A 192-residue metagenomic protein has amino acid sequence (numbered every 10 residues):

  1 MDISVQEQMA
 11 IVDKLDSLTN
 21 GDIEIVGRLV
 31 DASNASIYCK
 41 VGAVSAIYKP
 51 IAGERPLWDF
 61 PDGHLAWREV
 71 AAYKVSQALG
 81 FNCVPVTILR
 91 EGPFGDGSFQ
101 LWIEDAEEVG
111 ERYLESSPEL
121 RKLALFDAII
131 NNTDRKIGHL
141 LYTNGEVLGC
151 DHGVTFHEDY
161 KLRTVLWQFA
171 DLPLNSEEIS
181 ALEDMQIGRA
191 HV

Functional and structural regions predicted by a protein language model:
M1-T19: Polybasic, low-complexity association/targeting segments
I3-E7, G110, N175: Alpha-helix initiation/capping motif
Q6-Q8, Q77, Q100, H157 (+2 more regions): Residue-identity detector for glutamine
Q8-V12, S45, R163, I179: Alpha-helix initiation and N-capping motif
D13-T133, I137, T143-H152: Conserved ATP-binding subdomain of kinase catalytic cores across diverse folds
R28, T143-R189: C-terminal catalytic region of ATP-dependent kinase domains
